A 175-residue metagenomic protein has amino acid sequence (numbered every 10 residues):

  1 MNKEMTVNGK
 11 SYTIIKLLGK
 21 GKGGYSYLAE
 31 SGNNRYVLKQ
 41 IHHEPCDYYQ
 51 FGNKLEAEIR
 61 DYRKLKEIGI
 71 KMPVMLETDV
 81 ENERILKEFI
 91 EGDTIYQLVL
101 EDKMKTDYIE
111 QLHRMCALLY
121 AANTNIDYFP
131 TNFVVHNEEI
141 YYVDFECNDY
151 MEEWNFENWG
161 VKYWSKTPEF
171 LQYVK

Functional and structural regions predicted by a protein language model:
M1-I15: Juxta-kinase regulatory segment immediately upstream of eukaryotic protein kinase catalytic domains
S11-L17, K22-E56: ATP-binding glycine-rich loop module of kinase domains
Y36, K71, I85, Y141-D144: Protein kinase-like catalytic core scaffold
Q50-I68: The N-lobe alphaC helix and its flanking beta3-alphaC-beta4 segment of protein kinase-like domains, centered on
F51, I70-I109: Conserved structural core of kinase catalytic domains
Q111-L118: Conserved hydrophobic core/spine positions of the Hanks-type protein kinase catalytic domain
A121-N125, H136-K175: C-lobe/activation-segment region of protein kinase-like
Y128-F133: Hydrophobic residue at the +6 position relative to the catalytic HRD Asp in the kinase catalytic loop
